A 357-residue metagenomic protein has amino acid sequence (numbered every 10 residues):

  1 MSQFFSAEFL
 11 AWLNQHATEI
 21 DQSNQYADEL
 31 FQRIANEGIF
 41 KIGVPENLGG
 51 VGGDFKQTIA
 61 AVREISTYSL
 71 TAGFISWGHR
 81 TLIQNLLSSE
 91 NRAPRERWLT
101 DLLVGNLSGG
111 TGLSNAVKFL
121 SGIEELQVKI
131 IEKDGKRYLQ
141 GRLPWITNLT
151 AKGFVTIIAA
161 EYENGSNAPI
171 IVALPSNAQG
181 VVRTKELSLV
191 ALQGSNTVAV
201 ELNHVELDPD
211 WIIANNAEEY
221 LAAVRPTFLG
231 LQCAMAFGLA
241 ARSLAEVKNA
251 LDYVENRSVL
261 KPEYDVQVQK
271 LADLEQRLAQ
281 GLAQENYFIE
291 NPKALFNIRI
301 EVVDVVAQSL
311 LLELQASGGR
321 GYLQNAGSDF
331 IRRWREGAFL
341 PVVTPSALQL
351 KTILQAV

Functional and structural regions predicted by a protein language model:
N14-D21, D252, A272-D304, L311-N325: C-terminal helix-coil-helix/basic helical segment that borders enzyme active sites and/or dimer interfaces and provides
Y26-N36, F40-Q140: Glycine-rich flavin
A61, L139-G141, V172, L202 (+2 more regions): Buried hydrophobic positions in well-ordered alpha/beta secondary-structure cores of metabolic enzymes
R142-V181: A short core secondary-structure module
L187-A272: Glycine-rich beta->alpha junctions and the first turn(s) of the following alpha-helix
G238, D265-A272, F296, I300-A307 (+1 more regions): Generic structural signal for well-ordered, non-transmembrane alpha-helical segments in soluble/cytosolic regions
V259-V266, P292-N297, G327-S328: Short, charged, amphipathic alpha-helical segments
G319-V357: Glycine-rich phosphate/cofactor-binding loops in nucleotide/flavin-utilizing enzymes
